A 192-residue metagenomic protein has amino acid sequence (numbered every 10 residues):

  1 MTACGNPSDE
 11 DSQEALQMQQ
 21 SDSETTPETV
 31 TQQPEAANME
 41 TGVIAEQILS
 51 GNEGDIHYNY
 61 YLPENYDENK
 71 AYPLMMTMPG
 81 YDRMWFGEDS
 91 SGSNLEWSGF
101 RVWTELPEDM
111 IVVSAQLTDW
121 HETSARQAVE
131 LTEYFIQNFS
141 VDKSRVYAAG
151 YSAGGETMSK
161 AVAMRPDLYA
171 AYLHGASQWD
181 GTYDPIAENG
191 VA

Functional and structural regions predicted by a protein language model:
C4-Y72, A149, A153-E156, K160-A161 (+1 more regions): A domain-start/cap signature at the N-terminus of enzymes
G51-E53, D67-A71, T104-E108, S140-V141 (+2 more regions): Extracellular/periplasmic catalytic domains that process cell-envelope and extracellular macromolecules
N65-Y66, K70, W120-S152: Gly/Ser-rich "nucleophile elbow"/oxyanion-hole loop immediately N-terminal to the catalytic nucleophile in hydrolases
P73, M110, R145, A170 (+1 more regions): Alpha/beta-hydrolase fold active-site loops
L74, M78-V129: Active-site machinery of serine-nucleophile hydrolases
T77-W85, I136-V141, Y151-R165, A176-S177 (+1 more regions): Cell-envelope and extracellular/periplasmic
W85-F86, H121-S124, E156-S159, W179-P185: Extracytoplasmic/secreted cell-surface and envelope-processing proteins
A170-A192: The feature captures the conserved acid-bearing segment of alpha/beta-hydrolase catalytic domains
